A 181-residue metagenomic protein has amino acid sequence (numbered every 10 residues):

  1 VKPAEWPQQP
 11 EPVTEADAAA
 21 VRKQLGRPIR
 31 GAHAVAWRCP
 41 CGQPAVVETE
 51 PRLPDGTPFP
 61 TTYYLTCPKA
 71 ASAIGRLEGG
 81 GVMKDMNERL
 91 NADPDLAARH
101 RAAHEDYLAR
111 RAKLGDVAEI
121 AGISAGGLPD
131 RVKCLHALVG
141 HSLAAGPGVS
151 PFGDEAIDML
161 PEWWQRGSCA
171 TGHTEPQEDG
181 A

Functional and structural regions predicted by a protein language model:
V1-A181: Preference for intrinsically disordered or flexible, low-complexity segments and adjacent hinge/connector residues
